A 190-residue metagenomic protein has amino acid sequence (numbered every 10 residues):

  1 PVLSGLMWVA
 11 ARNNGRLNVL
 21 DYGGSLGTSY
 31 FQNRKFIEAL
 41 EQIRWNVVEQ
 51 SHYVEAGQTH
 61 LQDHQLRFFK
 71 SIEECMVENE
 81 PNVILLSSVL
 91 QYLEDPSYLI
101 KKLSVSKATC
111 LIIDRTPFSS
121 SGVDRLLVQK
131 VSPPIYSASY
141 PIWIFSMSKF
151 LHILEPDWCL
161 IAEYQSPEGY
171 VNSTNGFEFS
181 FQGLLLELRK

Functional and structural regions predicted by a protein language model:
P1-N18, Q32: Conserved alpha-helix/loop element of class I SAM-dependent methyltransferases that forms part of the SAM/SAH-binding
N18-C75: Class I SAM-dependent methyltransferase SAM/SAH-binding core
P81-P96: A short SAM/SAH-binding and catalytic strip from SAM-dependent methyltransferases
Y92-K107: A short, conserved alpha-helix within the catalytic core of class I
K107-G122: Conserved beta-strand signature within the Rossmann-like core of class I S-adenosyl-L-methionine
F118-P141: Short, glycine-/aromatic-enriched active-site segment of Class I SAM-dependent methyltransferases
S137-Q165: Short alpha-helix
G169-K190: Core SAM-dependent methyltransferase catalytic element
